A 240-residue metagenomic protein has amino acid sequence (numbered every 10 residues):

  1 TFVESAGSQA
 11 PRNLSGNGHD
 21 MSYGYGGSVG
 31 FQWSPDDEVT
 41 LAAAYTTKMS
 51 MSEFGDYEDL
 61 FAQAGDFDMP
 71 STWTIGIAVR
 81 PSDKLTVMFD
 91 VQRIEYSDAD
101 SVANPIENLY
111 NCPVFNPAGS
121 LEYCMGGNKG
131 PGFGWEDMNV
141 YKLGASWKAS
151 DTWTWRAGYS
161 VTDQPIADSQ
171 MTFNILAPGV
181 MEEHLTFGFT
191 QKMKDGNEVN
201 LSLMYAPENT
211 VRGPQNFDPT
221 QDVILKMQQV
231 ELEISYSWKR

Functional and structural regions predicted by a protein language model:
T1-R240: Outer-membrane beta-barrel porins/channels
